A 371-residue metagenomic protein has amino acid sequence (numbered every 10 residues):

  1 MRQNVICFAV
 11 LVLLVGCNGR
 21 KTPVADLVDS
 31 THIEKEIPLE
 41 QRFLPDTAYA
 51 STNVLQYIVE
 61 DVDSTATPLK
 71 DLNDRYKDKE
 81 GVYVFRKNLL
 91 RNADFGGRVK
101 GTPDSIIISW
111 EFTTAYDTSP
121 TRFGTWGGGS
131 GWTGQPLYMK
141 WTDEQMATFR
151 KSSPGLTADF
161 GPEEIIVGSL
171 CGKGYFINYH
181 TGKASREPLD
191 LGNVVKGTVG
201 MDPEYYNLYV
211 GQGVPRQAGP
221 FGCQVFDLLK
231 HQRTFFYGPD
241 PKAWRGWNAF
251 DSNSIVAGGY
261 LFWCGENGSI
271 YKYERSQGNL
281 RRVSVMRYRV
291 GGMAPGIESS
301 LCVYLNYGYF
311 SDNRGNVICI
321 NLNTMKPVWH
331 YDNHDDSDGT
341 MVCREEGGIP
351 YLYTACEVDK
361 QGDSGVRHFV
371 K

Functional and structural regions predicted by a protein language model:
R2-F8: Sec-dependent signal peptide recognition, specifically the positively charged N-region followed immediately by
L14-G16: C-terminal motif of bacterial Sec signal peptides marking the signal peptidase cleavage site
R20-K371: Noncatalytic, solvent-exposed loop/strand surfaces of beta-propeller-type extracellular/periplasmic domains
